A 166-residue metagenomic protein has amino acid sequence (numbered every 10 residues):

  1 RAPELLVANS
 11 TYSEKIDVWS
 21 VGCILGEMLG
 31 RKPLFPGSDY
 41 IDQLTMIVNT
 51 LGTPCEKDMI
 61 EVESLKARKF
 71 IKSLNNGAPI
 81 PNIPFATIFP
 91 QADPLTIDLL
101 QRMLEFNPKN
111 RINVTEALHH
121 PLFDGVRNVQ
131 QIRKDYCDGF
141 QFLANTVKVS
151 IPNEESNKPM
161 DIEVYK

Functional and structural regions predicted by a protein language model:
L5, M28-L29: Hydrophobic anchor on a C-lobe helix of Hanks-type protein kinase catalytic domains
A8-E14, F35: Activation segment
D17: Conserved catalytic-loop aspartate of Hanks-type protein kinases
T53-R102: C-terminal lobe substrate-recognition/regulatory segment of protein kinase catalytic domains
I97-H119: A conserved short helix/loop substructure at the end of the activation segment of eukaryotic-like protein kinase domains
D124-K166: C-terminal intrinsically disordered, low-complexity extensions immediately downstream of enzyme catalytic cores
